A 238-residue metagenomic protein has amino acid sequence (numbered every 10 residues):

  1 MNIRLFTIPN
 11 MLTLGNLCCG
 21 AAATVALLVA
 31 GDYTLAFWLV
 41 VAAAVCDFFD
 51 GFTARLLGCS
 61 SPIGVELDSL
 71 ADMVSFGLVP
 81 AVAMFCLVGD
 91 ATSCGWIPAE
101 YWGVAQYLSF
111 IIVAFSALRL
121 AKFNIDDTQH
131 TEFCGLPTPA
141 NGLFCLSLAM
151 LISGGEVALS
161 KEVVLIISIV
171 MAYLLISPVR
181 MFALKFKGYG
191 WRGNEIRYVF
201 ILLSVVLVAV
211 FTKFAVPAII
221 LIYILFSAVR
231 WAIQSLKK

Functional and structural regions predicted by a protein language model:
M1-F48, I219, I224, R230-I233: Topogenic membrane-insertion module of multi-pass membrane proteins
M1-L17, A54-M73, L118-A140, V179-E195 (+1 more regions): Interhelical loop and helix-boundary elements at the membrane-water interface of polytopic inner-membrane proteins
I8-G15, L35-L39, L70, V74 (+6 more regions): Alpha-helical transmembrane segments
N10-L14, L56-L120, L148: Multi-pass membrane catalytic core of lipid/isoprenoid biosynthesis enzymes
N16, G20-A23, V79-V82, I112 (+5 more regions): Helical transmembrane-bundle signal
A22-W38, P80-Y107, L148-V164, V210-F214: Helix-coil boundary and interhelical linker segments in multi-pass alpha-helical membrane proteins
V25, G31-D32, F48-V65: N-terminal TM1-TM2 helical hairpin plus the immediately adjacent luminal interfacial "cap"
H130-K238: C-terminal membrane-associated helical module and adjoining short loops/tails
